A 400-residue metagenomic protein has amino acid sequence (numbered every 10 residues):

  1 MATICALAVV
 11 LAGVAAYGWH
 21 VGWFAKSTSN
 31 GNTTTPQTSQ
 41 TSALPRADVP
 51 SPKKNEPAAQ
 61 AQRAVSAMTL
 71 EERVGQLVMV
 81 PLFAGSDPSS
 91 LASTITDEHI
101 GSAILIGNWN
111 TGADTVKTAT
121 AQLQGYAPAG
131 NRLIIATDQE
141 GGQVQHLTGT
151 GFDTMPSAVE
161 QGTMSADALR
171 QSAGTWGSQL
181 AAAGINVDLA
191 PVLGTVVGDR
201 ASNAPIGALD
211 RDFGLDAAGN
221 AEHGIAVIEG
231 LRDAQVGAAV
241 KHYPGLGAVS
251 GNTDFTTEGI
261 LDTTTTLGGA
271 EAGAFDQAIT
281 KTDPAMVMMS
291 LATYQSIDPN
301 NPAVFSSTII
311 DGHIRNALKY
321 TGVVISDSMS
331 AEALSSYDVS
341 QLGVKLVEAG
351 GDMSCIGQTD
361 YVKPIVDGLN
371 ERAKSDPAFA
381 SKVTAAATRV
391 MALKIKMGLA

Functional and structural regions predicted by a protein language model:
M1-S27, G31-I134, G142-Q145: N-terminal hydrophobic targeting/anchoring segments and the immediately downstream early-domain regions of hydrolases
A47-P52, V80-G85, L105-T111, S157-Q171 (+7 more regions): Second-shell loop/turn segments in exported
T69, D114-L123, G219-A378: Second-shell residues forming the walls of enzyme active-site clefts
G75-L82, G101-L105, L133-Q139, V187-P191 (+5 more regions): Hydrophobic faces of well-ordered beta-strands that scaffold small-molecule active sites in alpha/beta enzyme cores
F83-D87, N108-G112, Q139-V144, V187 (+5 more regions): Solvent-exposed loop/turn segments at secondary-structure junctions within structured extracellular/periplasmic domains
A84-T96, A168-Q179, A272-Q277, D338-K345: Short, acidic/polar
Y126-F152, S172-G198, N220-P244: Glycine-rich, aromatic-flanked loop segments that form ligand/cofactor-binding clefts across common enzyme folds
P377-A400: Mid-to-C-terminal alpha-helical segments outside catalytic/metal-binding sites
